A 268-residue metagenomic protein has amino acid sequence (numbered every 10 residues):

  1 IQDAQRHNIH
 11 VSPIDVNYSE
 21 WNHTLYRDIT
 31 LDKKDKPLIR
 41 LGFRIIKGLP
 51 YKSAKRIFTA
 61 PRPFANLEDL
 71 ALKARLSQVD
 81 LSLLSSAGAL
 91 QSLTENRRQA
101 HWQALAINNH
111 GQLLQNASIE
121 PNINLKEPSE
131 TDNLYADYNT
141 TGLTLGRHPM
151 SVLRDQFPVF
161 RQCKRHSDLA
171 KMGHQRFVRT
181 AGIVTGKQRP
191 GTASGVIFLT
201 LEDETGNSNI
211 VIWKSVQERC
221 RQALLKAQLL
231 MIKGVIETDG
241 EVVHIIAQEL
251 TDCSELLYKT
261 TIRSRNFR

Functional and structural regions predicted by a protein language model:
I1-R268: Noncatalytic, beta-rich nucleic-acid-contacting surfaces in large DNA/RNA-processing enzymes
